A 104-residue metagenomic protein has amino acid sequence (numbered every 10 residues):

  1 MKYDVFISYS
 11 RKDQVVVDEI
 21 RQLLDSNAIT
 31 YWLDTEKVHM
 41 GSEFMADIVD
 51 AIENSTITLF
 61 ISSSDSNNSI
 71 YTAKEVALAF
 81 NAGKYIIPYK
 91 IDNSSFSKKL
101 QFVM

Functional and structural regions predicted by a protein language model:
M1-D65, F80-Y85, I91-S95: Conserved N-terminal substructure of TIR/SEFIR domains
N67-T72: Active-site-adjacent loop/helix micro-motif of nuclease/hydrolase catalytic cores
K74, Y89, S97: TOPRIM-like Mg2+-dependent DNA-processing core and adjacent phosphate-binding/basic surface
S94-M104: Glycine-rich, charge-decorated loop segments at or immediately adjacent to ligand/cofactor-binding or catalytic sites
